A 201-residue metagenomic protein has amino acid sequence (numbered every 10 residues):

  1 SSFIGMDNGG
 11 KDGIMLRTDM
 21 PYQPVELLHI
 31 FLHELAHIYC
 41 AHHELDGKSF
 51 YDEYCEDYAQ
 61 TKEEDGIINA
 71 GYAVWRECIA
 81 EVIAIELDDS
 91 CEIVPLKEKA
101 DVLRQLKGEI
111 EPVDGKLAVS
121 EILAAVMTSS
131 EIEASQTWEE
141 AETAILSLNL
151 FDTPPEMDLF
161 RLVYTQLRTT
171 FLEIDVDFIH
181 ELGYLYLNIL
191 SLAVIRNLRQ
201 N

Functional and structural regions predicted by a protein language model:
S1-F31, L35-H42: Active-site scaffold of zinc-dependent metalloenzymes
G13-M15, I79, E121-A125: Ordered hydrophobic segments in well-structured contexts
V25-E26, C40-W75: Post-HEXXH active-site segment of zinc metalloproteases
A36, C40-E44, A84-E92: Hydrophobic/aromatic-lined pockets within catalytic cores
G47-D52, D89-Q105: Short acidic alpha-helical/loop segments enriched in Asp/Glu that coordinate divalent cations
A73-D88: An active-site-proximal "capping" alpha-helix that borders the catalytic cofactor pocket
A80, C91-I93, L146: Hydrophobic transmembrane signal anchors and adjacent membrane-proximal interface regions, especially in viral
E98-N201: Pan-zinc metallopeptidase signature
